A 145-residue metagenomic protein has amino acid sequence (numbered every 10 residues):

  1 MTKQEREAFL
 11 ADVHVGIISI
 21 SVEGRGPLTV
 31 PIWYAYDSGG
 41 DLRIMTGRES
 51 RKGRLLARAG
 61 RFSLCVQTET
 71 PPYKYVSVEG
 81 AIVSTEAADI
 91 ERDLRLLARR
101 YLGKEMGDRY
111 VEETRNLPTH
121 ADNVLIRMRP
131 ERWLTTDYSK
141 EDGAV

Functional and structural regions predicted by a protein language model:
M1-V15, V145: Extreme N-terminal tail/first-helix region
L10-A11, A57-R58, A98, T119: Alpha-helix boundary recognition
H14-R48, L56, F62-V66, Y75-V78: Short beta-strand segments
G24-G26, T70-P72, N116-H120: A short beta-turn/loop motif at secondary-structure boundaries
R48-E49, G60-S63, M106-T114: Short acidic (Asp/Glu) patches
S50-K52, P71, D142-G143: Short, surface-exposed beta-strand-loop junctions and turns on beta-sheet-rich folds
T68-E69, P130: Short secondary-structure boundary segments
Y75-V145: Charged, gly/pro-rich active-site loop segments
